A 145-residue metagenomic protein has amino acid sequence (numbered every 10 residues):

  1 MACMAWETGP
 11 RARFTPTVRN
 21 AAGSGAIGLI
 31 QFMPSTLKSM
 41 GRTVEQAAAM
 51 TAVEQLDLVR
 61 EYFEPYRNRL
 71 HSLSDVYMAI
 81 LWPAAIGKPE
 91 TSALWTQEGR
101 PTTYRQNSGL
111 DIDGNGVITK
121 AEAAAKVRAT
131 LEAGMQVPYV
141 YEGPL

Functional and structural regions predicted by a protein language model:
M1-D113, K120: Catalytic glycan-binding domains that act on GlcNAc-containing polysaccharides
V117, A121-A123, V127: A recognition module on extended beta-rich or small alphabeta surfaces enriched in W/G with H and D/E
A125-L145: Low-complexity, Gly/Ser/Thr/Pro-rich intrinsically disordered linker/tail segments
